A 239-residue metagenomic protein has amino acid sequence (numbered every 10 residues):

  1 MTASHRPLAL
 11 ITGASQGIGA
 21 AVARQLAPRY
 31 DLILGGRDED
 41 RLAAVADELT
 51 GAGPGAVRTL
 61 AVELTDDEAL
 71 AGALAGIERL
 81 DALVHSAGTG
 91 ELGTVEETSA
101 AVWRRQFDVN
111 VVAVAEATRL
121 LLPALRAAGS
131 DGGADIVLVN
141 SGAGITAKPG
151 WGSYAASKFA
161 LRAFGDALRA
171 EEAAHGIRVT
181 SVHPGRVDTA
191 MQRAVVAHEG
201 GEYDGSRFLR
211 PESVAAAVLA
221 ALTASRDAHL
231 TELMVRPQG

Functional and structural regions predicted by a protein language model:
S15-Q16: Conserved glycine-rich cofactor-binding loop
R29-V45: Conserved glycine-rich Rossmann-like NAD(P)H-binding loop of the short-chain dehydrogenase/reductase
T94-V95, S99-F107: Substrate-binding pocket helix/loop in short-chain dehydrogenase/reductase
T118, S157: Active-site helix of classical SDR
S141: Residue(s) in the substrate-gating loop at a strand-loop-helix junction that position the organic substrate next
T146, A167-I177: Active-site-adjacent segment of SDR/Rossmann-fold oxidoreductases
I177, S181, G201-G239: C-terminal helical subdomain
